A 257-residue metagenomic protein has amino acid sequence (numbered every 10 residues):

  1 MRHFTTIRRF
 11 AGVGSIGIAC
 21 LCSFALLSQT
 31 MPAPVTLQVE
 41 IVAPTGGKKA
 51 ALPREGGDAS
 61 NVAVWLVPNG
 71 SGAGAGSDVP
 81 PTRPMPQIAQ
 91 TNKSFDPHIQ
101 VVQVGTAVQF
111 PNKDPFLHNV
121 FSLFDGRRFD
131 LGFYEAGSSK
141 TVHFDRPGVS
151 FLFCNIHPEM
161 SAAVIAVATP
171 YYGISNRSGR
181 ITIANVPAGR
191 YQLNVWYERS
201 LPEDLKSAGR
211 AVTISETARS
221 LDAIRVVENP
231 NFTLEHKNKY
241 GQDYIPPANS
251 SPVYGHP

Functional and structural regions predicted by a protein language model:
M1-R9: N-terminal secretory signal peptides that target proteins for export/translocation
F4-T5, G17, Q29, E216: Intrinsically disordered/low-complexity terminal segments and short unstructured peptides
R8-F10, L27, Q103: Intrinsically disordered low-complexity regions specifically enriched for long asparagine
A11-A25: Bacterial N-terminal signal peptides
Q29-P257: Extracytoplasmic copper-binding redox domains, predominantly the cupredoxin/blue-copper superfamily
